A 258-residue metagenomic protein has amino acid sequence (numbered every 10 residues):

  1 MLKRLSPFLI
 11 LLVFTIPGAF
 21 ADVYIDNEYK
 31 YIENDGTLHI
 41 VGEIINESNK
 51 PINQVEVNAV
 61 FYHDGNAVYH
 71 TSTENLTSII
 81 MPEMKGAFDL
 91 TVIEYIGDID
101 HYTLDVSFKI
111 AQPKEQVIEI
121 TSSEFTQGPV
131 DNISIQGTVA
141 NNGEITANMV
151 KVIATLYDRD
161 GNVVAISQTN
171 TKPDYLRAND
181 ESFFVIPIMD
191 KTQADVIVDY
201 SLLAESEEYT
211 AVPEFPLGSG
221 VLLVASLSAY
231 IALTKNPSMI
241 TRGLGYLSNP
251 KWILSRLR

Functional and structural regions predicted by a protein language model:
M1-D22, G42, Y209-R258: Secretory targeting signatures
D22-Y24, Q54, D64-E74, Q116-I118 (+1 more regions): Short beta-strand and strand-turn-strand segments in soluble, beta-rich domains
D35-V41, V130-Q136: Short, solvent-exposed loop/turn segments enriched in Ser/Thr/Gly
I44-N49, V139-G143: Asparagine-centered strand-capping/turn motif at beta-strand->loop junctions
K50-Q54, V68-Y69, I99, T146-M149 (+2 more regions): Short acidic/proline- and small/hydrophobic-mixed sequence motifs that coincide with surface turns and coil-to-beta
E56-A59, T73-L76, K151-A154, T169: Hydrophobic beta-strand segments
A67-I96, V164-T192: Intrinsically disordered, low-complexity Pro/Gly/Ser/Thr-rich segments with frequent PxxP/GP/PP motifs and embedded
V92-N132, V163-T169, V185, M189-A211: Terminal connector regions
